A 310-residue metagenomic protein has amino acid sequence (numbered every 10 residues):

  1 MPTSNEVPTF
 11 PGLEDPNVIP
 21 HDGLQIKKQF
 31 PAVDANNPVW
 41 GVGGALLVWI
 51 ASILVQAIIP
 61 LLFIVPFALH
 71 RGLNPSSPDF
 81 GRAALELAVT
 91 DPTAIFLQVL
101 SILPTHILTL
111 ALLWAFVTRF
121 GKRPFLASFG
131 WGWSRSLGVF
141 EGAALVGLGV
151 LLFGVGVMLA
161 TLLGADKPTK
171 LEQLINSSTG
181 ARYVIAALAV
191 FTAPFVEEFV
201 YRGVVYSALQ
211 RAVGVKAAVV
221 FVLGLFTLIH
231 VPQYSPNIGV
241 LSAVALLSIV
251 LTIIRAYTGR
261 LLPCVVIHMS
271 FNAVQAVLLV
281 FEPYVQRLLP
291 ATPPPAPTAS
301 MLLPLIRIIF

Functional and structural regions predicted by a protein language model:
M1-S128, A276-F310: N-terminal, membrane-interfacial amphipathic/helix-forming hydrophobic leader that caps and precedes the first
E6-G12, I26-Q29, V150-G156, T161-F310: Transmembrane helix-loop-helix hairpins at the membrane interface of multi-pass integral membrane proteins
A45, W49, Q98, E141-V146 (+1 more regions): Residue-level signature of transmembrane alpha-helical cores of multipass secondary-active transporters and flippases
V89, T93, G132, N176-T179 (+1 more regions): Juxtamembrane loop-transmembrane helix junctions in multi-pass integral membrane proteins, especially the extracellular
A127-S134, Y206-R211: Short amphipathic alpha-helical coupling elements at transmembrane boundaries
G130-L151: Interfacial segments of alpha-helical transmembrane regions
